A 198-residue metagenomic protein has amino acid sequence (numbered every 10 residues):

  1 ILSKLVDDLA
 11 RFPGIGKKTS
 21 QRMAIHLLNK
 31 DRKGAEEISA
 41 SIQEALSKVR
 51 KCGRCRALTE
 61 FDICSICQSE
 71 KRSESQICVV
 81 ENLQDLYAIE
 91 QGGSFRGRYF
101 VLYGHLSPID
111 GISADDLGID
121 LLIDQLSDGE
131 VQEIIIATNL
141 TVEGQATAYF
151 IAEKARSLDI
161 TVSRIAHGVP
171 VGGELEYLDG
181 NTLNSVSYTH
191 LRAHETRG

Functional and structural regions predicted by a protein language model:
L2, R11, T19-L86, L183: Cys/His-rich Zn2+-binding cysteine-cluster or related metal-binding knuckle/ribbon modules and their
S20, S69-T138: Extended interfacial segments that mediate partner engagement and assembly in macromolecular machines
A114-D116, E174-L183: Short, surface-exposed amphipathic charged segments that create phosphate/polyanion-binding patches used for binding
L122, T147, V162: Phosphate- and other anionic-substrate recognition elements at nucleic-acid/protein interfaces
G144-A155: Short Gly/Thr/Asp-enriched flexible loops that form oxyanion-binding sites at enzyme active sites
R164-E176: Short, flexible loop segments at boundaries between secondary-structure elements
T189-T196: Conserved small/polar residues in nucleotide/adenosyl-binding loops
